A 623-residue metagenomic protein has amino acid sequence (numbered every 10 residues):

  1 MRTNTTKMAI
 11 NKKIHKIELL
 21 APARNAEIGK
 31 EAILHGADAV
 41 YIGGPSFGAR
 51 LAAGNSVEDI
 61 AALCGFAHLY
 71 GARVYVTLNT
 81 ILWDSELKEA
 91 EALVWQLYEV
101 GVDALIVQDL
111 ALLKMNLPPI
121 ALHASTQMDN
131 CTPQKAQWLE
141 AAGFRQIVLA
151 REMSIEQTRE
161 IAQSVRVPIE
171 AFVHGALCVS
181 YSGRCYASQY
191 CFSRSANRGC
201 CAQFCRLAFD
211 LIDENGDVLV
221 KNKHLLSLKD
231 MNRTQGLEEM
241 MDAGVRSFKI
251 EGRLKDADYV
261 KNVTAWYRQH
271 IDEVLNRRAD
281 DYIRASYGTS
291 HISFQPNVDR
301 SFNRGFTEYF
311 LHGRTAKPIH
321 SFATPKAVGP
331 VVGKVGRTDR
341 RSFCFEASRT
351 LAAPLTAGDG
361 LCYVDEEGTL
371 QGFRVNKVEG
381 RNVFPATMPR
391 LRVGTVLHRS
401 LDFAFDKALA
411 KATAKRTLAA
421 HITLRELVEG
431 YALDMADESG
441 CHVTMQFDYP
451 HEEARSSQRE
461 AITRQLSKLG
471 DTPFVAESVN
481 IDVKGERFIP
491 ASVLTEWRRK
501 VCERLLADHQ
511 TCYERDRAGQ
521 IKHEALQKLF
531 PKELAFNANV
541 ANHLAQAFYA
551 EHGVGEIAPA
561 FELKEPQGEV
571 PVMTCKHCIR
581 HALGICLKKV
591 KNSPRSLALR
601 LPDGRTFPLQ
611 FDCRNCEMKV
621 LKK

Functional and structural regions predicted by a protein language model:
R2-H35, A39-I42, S46-A49, L63-C64 (+4 more regions): Surface-exposed amphipathic alpha-helical tracts and adjacent flexible/coil segments at the periphery of soluble enzymes
A52-A61: Aromatic- and glycine-enriched glycan-recognition loops and surfaces that form the carbohydrate-binding subsites
Q108-L112: Short, polar loop motifs at secondary-structure junctions
L113-P118: Short active-site loop/helix that positions an aromatic residue
S125-T126, N130: Ser/Thr-centric signal marking residues that sit in or immediately flank functional binding/regulatory motifs
C131-K135: Short, glycine/polar-rich helix-capping loops at beta-to-alpha or helix-loop-helix junctions that flank or form
